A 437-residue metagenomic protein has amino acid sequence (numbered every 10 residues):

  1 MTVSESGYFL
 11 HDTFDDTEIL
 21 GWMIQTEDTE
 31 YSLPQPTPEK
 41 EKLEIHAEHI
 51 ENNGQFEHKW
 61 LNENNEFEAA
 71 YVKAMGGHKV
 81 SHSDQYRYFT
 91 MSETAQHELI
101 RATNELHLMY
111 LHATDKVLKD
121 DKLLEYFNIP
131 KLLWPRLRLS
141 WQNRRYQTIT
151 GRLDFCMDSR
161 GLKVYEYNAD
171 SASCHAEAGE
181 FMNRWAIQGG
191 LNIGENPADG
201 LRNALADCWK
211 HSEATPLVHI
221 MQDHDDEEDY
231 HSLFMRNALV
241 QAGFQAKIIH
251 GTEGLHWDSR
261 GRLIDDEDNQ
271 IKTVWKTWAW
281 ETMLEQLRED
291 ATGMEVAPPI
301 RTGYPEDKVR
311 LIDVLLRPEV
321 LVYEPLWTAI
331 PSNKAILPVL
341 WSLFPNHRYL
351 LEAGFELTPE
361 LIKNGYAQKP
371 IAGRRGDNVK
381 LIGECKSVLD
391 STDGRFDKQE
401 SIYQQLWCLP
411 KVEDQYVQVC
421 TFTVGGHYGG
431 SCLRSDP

Functional and structural regions predicted by a protein language model:
T2-P437: Preference for protein termini
